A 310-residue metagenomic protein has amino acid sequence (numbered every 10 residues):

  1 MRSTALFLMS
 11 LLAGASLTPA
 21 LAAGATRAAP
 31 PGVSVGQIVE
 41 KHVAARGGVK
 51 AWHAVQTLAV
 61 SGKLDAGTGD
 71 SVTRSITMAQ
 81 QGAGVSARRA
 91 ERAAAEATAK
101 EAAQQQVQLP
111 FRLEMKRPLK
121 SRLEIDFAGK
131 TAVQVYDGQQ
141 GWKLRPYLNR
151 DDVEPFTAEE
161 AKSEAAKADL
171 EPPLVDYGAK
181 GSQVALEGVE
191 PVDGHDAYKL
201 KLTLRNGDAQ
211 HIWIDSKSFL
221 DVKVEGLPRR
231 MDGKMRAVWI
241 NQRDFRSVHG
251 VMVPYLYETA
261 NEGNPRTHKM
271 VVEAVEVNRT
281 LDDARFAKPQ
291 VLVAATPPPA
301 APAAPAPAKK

Functional and structural regions predicted by a protein language model:
M1-A5: Positively charged n-region of N-terminal signal peptides that target proteins for export
F7-P19: Bacterial N-terminal signal peptides
P19-A29, E96, T296-K310: Long, low-complexity intrinsically disordered segments that are proline/alanine-rich with interleaved serine/threonine
P31, V35-N149, A185-L186: N-terminal mature ectodomain segment of secretory-pathway/periplasmic proteins
Q56-L58, L119, Q139, K180-S182 (+4 more regions): Envelope-exposed proteins and targeting segments
K130, V189-Q290: Gly/Pro-enriched, hydrophobic low-complexity segments that function as extracytoplasmic propeptides/linkers
W142-L170: Acidic/charged, solvent-exposed loop-and-adjacent secondary-structure segments enriched in E/D, K/R, S/T, and G/P
S163-K201, D221-K223: Short, conserved active-site entrance elements at the starts or edges of catalytic domains
